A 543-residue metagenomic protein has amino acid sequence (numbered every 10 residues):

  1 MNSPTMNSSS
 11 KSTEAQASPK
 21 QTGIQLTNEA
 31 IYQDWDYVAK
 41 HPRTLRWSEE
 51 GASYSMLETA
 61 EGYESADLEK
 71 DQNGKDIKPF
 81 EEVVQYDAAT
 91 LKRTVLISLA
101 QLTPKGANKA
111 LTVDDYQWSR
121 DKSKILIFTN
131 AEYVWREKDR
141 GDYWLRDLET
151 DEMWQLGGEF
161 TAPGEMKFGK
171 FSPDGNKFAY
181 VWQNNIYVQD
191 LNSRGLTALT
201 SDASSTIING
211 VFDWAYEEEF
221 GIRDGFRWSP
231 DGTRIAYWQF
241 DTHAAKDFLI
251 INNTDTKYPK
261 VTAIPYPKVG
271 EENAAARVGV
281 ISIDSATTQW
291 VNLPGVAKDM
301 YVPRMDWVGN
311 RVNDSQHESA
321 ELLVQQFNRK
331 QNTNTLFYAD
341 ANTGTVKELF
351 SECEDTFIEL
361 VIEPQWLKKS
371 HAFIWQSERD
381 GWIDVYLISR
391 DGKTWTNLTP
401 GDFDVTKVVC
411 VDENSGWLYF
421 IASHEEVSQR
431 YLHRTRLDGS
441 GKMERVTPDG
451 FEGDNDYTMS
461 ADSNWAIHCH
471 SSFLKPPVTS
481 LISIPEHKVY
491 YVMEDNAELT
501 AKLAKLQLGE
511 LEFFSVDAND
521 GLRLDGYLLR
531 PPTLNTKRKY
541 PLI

Functional and structural regions predicted by a protein language model:
M1-P477, L481-I482, A497, A501 (+1 more regions): Beta-propeller folds
D438, P485, P532-T533: Short loop segments at secondary-structure junctions
M493-R538: N-terminal cap/lid segment of alpha/beta-hydrolase-fold proteins
P541-I543: Hydrophobic beta-strand anchors of alpha/beta hydrolase catalytic cores
